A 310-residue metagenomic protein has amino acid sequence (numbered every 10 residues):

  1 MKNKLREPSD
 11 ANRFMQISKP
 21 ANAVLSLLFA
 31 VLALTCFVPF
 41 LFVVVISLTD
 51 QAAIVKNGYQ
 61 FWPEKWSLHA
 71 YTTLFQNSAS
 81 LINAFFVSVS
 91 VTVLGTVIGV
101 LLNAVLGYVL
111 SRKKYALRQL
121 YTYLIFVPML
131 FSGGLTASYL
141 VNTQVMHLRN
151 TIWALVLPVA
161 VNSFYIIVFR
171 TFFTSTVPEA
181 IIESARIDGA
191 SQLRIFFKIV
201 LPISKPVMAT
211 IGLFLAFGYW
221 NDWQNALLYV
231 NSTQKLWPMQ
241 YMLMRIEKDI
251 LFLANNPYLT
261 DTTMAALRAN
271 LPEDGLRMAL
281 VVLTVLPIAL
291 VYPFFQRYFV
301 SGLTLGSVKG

Functional and structural regions predicted by a protein language model:
K2-G310: A hydrophobic, multi-pass inner-membrane permease signature
